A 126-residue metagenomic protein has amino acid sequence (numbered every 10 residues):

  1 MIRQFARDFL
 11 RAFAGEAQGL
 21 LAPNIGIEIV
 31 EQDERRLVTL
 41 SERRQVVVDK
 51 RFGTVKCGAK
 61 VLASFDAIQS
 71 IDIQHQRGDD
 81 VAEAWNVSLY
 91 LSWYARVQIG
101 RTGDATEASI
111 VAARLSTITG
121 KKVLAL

Functional and structural regions predicted by a protein language model:
M1-V47: Anionic N-terminal interaction surfaces
V38, V46-V48, I73, E83-L89: Short, structured motif recognition centered on aromatic/hydrophobic residues
T39, V48, G53-C57, A125: Short hydrophobic/aromatic-rich beta-strand segments that constitute the beta-sheet cores of beta-sandwich/beta-barrel
S41-R43, K60, S92-Y94: Glycine-centered tight beta-turn/hairpin loop motif at sheet-sheet or coil-to-beta transitions
T54-C57, S92-Q98, V123: Short loop/beta submotifs within extracellular cysteine-rich repeat domains
L62-G78: Phosphoinositide-dependent membrane-docking surfaces
L89-V111: Canonical phosphoinositide-binding patch of PH/PH-like domains
T106, I110, R114-L124: Mixed-charge, glycine-accented linear interaction segment located at domain edges/termini
